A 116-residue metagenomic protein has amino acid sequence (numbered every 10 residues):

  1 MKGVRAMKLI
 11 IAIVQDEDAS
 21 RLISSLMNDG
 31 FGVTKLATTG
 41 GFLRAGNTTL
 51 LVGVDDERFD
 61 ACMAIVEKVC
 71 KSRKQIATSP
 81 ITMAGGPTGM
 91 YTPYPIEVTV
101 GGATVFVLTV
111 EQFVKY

Functional and structural regions predicted by a protein language model:
K2-Y116: Positively charged, small/polar-rich N-terminal and surface patches that mediate targeting and assembly and bind
